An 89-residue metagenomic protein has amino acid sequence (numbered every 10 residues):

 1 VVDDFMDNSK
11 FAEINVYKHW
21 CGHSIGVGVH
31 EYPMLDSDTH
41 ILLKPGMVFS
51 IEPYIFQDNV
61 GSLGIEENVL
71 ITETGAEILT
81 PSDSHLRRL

Functional and structural regions predicted by a protein language model:
V1-V29: Active-site cores enriched in adjacent His and Asp/Glu residues with nearby glycine-rich loops that coordinate divalent
V27-L89: Charged, cofactor-coupling segments
